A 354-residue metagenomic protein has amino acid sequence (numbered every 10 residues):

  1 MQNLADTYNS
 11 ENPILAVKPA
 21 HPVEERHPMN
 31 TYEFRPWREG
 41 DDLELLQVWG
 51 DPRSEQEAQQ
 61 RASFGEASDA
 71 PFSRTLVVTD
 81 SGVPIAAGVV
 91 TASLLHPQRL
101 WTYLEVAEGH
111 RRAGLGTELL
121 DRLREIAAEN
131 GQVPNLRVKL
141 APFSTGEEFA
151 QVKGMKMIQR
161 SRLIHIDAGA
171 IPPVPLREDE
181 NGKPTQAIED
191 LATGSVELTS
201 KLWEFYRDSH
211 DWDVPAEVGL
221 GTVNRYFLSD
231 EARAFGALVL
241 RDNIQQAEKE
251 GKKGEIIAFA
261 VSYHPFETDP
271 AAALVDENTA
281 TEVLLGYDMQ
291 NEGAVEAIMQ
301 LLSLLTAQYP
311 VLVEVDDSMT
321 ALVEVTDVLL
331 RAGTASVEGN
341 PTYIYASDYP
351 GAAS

Functional and structural regions predicted by a protein language model:
Q2-F64, V174-V218, A352-S354: Short amphipathic alpha-helix that is part of the acyltransferase structural core
V23-H27, G40-V89, D213-E250: Active-site rim helix/loop that mediates acceptor-substrate recognition in acyltransferases
N30-Y32, S81-A87, P97-L100, N243-A260 (+1 more regions): Glycine-rich phosphate/pyrophosphate-binding loop shared by adenosine-nucleotide-utilizing enzymes
R53-E57, D69, S73, H96-Q98 (+1 more regions): Conserved acyl-donor/pantetheine-binding loop and adjacent beta-alpha core of acyl/acetyltransferases and related
R99, A127-F143, A307-D317: Conserved GNAT acetyl-CoA-binding A-motif
Y103-R112, V275-V295: A short, internal acetyl-CoA/4′-phosphopantetheine-binding micro-motif in the GNAT/acyltransferase core
R112-E125, Q290-Q308: Conserved acetyl-CoA-binding loop-helix of GNAT-fold acetyltransferases
Q151-P175, Q300-S354: Active-site/acyl-donor-binding loops of N-acyltransferases
